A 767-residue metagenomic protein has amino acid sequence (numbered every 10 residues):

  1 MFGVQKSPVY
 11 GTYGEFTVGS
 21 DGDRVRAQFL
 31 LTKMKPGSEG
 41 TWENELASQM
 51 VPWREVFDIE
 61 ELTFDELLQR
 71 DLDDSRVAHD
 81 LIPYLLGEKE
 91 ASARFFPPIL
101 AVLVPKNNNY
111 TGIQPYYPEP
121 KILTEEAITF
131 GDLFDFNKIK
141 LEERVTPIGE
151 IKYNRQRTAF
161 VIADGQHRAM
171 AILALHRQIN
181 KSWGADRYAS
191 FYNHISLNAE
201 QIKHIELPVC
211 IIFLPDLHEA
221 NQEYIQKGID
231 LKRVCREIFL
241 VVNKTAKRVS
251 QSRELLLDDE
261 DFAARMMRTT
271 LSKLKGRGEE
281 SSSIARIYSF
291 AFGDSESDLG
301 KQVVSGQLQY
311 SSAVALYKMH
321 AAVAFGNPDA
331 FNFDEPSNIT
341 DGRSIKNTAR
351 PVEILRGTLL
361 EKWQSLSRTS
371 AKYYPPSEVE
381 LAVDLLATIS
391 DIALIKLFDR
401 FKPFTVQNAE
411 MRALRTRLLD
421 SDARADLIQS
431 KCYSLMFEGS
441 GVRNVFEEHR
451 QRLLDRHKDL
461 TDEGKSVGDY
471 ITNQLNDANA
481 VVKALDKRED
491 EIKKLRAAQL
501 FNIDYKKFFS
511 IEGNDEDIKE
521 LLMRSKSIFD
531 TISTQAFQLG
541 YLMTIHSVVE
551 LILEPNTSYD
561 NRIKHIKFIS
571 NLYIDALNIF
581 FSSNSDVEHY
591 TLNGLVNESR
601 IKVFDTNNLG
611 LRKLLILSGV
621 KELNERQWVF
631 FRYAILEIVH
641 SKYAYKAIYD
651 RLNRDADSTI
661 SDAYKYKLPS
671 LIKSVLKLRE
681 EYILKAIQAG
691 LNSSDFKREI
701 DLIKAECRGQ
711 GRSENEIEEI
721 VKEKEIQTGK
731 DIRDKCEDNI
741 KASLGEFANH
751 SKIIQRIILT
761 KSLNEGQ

Functional and structural regions predicted by a protein language model:
M1-Q767: Accessory terminal alpha-helical modules
